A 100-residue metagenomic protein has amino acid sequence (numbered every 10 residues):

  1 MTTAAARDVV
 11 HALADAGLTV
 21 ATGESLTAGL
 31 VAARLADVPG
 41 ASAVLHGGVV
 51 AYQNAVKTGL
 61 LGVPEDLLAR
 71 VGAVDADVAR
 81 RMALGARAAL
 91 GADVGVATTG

Functional and structural regions predicted by a protein language model:
M1-G100: Short alpha-helical segments enriched in small residues
